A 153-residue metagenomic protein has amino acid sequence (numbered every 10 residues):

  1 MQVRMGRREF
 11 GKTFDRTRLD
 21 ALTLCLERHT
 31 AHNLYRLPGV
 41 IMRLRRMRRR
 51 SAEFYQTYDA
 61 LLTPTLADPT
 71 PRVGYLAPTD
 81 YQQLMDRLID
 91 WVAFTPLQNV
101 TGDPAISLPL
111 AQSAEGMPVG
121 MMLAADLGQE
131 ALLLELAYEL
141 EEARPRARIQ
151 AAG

Functional and structural regions predicted by a protein language model:
M1-A52, D68, P109-M117: Short helix-loop capping/hinge segments that flank enzyme active sites or metal/cofactor-binding pockets
M1-F14, I89-V92, G128-E142: Short, basic, helix/turn surface patches
L37-P38, R49, N99-G153: Structural helix-boundary/capping segments
G39, P71-V92: Short, surface-exposed loop/helix-turn segments at secondary-structure junctions that function as lids/hinges flanking
R50-E53, Q83-L108: Small-aliphatic-rich amphipathic alpha-helix that forms the alpha element of a beta-alpha
T65: Glycine-rich, N-terminal phosphate-binding loop of Rossmann-like dinucleotide-binding domains
